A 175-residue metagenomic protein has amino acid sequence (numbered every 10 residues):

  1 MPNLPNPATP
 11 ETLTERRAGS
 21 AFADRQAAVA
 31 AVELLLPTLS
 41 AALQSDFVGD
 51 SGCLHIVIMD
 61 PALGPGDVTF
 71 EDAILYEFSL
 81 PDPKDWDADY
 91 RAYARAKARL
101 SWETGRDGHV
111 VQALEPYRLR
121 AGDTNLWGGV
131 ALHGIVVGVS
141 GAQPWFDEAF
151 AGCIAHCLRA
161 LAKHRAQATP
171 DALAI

Functional and structural regions predicted by a protein language model:
P2-L173: Flexible, solvent-exposed loop/hinge segments and secondary-structure transition points
